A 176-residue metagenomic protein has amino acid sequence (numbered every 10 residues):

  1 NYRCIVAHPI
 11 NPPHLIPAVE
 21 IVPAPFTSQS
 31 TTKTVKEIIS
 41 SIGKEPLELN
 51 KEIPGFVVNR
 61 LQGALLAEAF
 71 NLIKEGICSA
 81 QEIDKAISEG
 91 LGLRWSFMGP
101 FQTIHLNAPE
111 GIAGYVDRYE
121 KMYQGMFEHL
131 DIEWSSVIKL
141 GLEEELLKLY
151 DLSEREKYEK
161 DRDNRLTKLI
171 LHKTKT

Functional and structural regions predicted by a protein language model:
N1-K51, G55, N59: Rossmann-fold dinucleotide-binding core
Y2, F26, S30, A64 (+2 more regions): Charged, alpha-helix-enriched surfaces in structured cytosolic catalytic cores of large nucleotide-utilizing machines
P13, A64, N107: Residue-level signal for short amphipathic helical patches enriched in basic/charged and nearby hydrophobic residues
K33, K44, K74-T176: NAD(P)-dependent Rossmann-like dehydrogenase/reductase catalytic/cofactor-binding core
I38, N71-L72: Residues within well-ordered alpha helices
E52, N71, E89: Short, flexible helix-loop junctions that flank or precede catalytic/ligand sites
V58, Q62-E68: Structural/interface elements that position substrates and couple domains in central-metabolism enzymes
